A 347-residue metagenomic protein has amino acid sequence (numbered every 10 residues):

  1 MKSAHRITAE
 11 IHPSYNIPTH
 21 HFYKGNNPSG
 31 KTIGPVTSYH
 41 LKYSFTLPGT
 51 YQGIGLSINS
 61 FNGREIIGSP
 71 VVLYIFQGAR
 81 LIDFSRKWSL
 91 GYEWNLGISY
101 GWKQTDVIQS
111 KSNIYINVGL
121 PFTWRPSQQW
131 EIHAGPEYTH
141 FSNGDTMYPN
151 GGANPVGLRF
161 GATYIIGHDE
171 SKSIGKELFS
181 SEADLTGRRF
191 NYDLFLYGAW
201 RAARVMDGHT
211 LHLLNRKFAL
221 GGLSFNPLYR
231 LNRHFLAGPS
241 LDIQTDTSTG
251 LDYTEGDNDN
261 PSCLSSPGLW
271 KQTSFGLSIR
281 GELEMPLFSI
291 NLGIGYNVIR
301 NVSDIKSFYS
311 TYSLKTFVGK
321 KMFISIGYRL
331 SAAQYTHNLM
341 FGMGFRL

Functional and structural regions predicted by a protein language model:
S3-H5, K31-Y39, I67-L73, W88 (+8 more regions): Residues that define the transmembrane beta-barrel architecture of outer-membrane proteins
H5, I17, S85, W124-I132 (+4 more regions): Repeated loop/turn-to-beta-strand initiation elements of outer-membrane beta-barrel proteins
H5-A9, T50-I54, L90-L96, I132-A134 (+8 more regions): Transmembrane beta-strands of outer-membrane beta-barrel proteins
I11-I17, L56-N62, L96-Q104, Y138-S142 (+7 more regions): Transmembrane beta-strands of outer-membrane beta-barrel pores
Y15-S38, E65-I67, A202-S224: Surface-exposed strand-loop-strand hairpins of Gram-negative outer-membrane beta-barrel proteins
I33-G34, S60-P70, R86, D145-N150 (+4 more regions): Solvent-exposed loop/turn segments connecting transmembrane beta-strands in outer-membrane beta-barrel proteins
Y39-F45, I75-L81, W94-I98, I116-W124 (+8 more regions): Residues on the lipid-exposed face of transmembrane beta-strands in outer-membrane beta-barrel proteins
N154-K176, T336-L347: Outer-membrane beta-barrel "beta-signal"
